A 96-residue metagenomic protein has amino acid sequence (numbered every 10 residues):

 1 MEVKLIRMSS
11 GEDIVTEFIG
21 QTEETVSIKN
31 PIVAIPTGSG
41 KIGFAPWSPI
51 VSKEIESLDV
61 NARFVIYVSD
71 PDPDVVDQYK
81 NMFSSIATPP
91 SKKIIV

Functional and structural regions predicted by a protein language model:
M1-V96: Conserved RNA-binding domains used in RNP assembly and mRNA/RNA metabolism
